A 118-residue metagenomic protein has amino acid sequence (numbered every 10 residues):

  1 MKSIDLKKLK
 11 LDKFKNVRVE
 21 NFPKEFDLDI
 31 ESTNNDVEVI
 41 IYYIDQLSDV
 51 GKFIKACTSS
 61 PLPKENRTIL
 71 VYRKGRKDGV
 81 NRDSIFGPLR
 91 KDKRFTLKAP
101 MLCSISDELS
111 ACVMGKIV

Functional and structural regions predicted by a protein language model:
M1-V118: Charge-dense, helix-prone N-terminal extensions
